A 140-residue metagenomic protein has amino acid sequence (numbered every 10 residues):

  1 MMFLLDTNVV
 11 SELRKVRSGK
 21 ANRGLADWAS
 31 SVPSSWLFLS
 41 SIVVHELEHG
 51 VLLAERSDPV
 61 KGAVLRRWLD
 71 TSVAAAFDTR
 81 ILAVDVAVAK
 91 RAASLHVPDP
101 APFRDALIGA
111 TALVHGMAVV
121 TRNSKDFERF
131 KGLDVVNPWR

Functional and structural regions predicted by a protein language model:
M1, D27-S30, S72-V73, I81 (+2 more regions): Short secondary-structure boundary/capping segments
M1-M2, G109, L113-R140: Acidic, PIN/NYN-like endoribonuclease modules and their adjacent C-terminal/linker elements
M1-V43, L53-D70: Short, well-structured N-terminal submotif of metal-dependent ribonuclease cores
L5-D6, L39-S40, P100-P102, N123 (+1 more regions): Histidine- and aromatic-rich ligand-binding microenvironments
V9, V43, V88, L107-I108 (+1 more regions): Alpha-helix capping/helix-boundary segments
V10-S11, H45-E48, E128, V136: Nucleotide phosphate-binding site architecture
R14-R17, V51, H96, K131 (+1 more regions): Short, flexible helix/strand-to-coil boundary loops that buttress conserved ligand/catalytic motifs in alpha/beta
W36, H49-L52, A63, A74-R122: Active-site neighborhoods of divalent-metal-dependent phosphate/nucleic-acid chemistry enzymes
